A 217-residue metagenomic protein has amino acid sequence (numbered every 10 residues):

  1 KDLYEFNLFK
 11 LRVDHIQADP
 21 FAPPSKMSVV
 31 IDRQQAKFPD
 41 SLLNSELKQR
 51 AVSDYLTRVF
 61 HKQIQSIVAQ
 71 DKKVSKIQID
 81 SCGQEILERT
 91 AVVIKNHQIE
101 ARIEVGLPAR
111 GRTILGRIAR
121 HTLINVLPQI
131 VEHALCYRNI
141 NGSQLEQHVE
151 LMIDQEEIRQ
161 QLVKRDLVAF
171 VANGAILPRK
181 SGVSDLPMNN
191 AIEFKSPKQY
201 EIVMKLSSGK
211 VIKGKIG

Functional and structural regions predicted by a protein language model:
K1-L167, N173-L177, S184-L186: N-terminal accessory targeting/assembly segments
K180-V211: N-terminal pre-Walker A segment at the start of P-loop NTPase domains
I212-I216: Glycine-rich phosphate-binding P-loop
